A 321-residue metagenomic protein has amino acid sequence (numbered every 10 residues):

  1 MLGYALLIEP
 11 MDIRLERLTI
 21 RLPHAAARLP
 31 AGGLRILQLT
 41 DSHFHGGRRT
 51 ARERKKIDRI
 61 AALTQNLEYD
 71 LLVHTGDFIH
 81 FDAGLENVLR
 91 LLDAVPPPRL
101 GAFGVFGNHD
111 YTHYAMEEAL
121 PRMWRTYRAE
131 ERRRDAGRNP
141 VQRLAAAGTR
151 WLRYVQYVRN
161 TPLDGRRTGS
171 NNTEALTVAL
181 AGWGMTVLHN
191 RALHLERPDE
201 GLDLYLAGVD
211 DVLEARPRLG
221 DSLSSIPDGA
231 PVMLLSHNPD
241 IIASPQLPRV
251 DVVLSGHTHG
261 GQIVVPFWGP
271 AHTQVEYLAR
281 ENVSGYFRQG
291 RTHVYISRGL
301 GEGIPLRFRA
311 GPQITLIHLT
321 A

Functional and structural regions predicted by a protein language model:
M1-R28: N-terminal membrane-anchoring alpha-helices
R21-L37, G182-T186, A192-L206, R288-V294: Beta-strand-turn-beta hairpins that frame and shape the catalytic cleft of phosphate-ester-processing enzymes
P30-D135: Membrane-embedded segments
L37-T40, L71-D77, G101-N108, L188-N190 (+4 more regions): Active-site neighborhood of phospho(di)ester-bond hydrolases with catalytic His/Asp-centered motifs
F78-F81, N108-T112, L193-L195, D211-E214 (+3 more regions): Solvent-exposed loop/turn segments at secondary-structure junctions within structured extracellular/periplasmic domains
R90-P96, L100-A207: Extended active-site neighborhood of metal-dependent phosphoesterases/phosphodiesterases
F103, P239-T315: Conserved beta-sheet core of the metallophosphoesterase superfamily
S222-L234: Short beta-strand/loop segments at the ligand-binding rim of alpha/beta enzyme cores
